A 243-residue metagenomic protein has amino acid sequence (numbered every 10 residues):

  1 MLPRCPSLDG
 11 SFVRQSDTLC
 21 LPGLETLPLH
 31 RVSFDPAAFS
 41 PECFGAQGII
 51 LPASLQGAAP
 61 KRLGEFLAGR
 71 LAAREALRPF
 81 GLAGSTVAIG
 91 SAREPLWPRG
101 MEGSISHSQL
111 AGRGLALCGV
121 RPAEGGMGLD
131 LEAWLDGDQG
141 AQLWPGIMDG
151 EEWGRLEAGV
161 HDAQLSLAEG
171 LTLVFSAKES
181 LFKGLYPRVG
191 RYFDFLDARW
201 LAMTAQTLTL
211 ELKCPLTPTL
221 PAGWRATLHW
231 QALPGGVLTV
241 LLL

Functional and structural regions predicted by a protein language model:
M1-L243: Core catalytic alpha/beta fold that binds nucleotide/phospho-ligands
